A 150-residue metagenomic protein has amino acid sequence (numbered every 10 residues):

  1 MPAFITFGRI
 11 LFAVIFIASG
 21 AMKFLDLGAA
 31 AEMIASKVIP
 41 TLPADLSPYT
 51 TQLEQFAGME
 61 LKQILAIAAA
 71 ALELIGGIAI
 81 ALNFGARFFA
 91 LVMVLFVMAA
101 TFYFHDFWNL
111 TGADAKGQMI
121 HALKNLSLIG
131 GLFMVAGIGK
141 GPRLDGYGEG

Functional and structural regions predicted by a protein language model:
M1-I75, A81-G150: Extended, low-polarity transmembrane helix blocks
